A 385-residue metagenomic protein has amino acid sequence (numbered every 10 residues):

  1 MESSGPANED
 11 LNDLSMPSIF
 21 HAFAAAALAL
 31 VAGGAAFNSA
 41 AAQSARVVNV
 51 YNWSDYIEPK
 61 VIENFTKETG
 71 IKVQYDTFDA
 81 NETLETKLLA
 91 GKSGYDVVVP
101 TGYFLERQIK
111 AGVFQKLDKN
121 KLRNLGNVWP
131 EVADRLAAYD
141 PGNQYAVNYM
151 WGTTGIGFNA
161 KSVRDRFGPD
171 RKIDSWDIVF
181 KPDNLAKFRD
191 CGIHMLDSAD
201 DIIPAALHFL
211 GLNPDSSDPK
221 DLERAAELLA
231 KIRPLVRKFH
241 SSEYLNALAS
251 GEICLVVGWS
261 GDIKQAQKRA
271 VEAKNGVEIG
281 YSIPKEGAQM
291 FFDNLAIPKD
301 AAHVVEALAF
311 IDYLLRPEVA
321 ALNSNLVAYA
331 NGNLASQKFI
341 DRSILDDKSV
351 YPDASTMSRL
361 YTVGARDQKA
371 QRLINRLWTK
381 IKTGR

Functional and structural regions predicted by a protein language model:
A42-Q108: Early extracytoplasmic/lumenal segment of secretory-pathway proteins
V99, L105, I109-L235, H240-A249: Extracytoplasmic ligand-binding site segments that recognize negatively charged/polar headgroups
F104-R107, L255-G276: A ligand-binding cleft/hinge motif common to bilobed small-molecule-binding domains
Q115-G126, D177, A273-Q289, P298-A301: Short beta-strand->loop
G157-S162, H208-L212, F291-H303, L322: A bilobed periplasmic-binding-protein/Venus flytrap-type ligand-binding module shared by bacterial periplasmic
L222-K231, R237, N275-A296: Periplasmic-binding protein-like
N246, A354-R385: Conserved C-terminal helix/tail region of periplasmic/extracytoplasmic solute-binding proteins
D293, P298-R359: Mature extracytoplasmic/periplasmic domains
